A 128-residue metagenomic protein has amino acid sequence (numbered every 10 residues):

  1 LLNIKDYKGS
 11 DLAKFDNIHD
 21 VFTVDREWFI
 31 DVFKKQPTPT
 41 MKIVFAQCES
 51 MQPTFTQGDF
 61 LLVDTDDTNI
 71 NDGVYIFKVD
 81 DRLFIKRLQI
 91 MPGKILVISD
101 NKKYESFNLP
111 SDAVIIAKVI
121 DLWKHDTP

Functional and structural regions predicted by a protein language model:
L1-Q57, K94, W123-P128: Short, positionally conserved secondary-structure boundary motifs
F55, T68-I70: Short, well-ordered loop/turn sites that connect or cap secondary structure elements
R87: Short, surface-exposed charged micro-motifs
M91-P128: Glycine- and charge-enriched low-complexity intrinsically disordered segments
